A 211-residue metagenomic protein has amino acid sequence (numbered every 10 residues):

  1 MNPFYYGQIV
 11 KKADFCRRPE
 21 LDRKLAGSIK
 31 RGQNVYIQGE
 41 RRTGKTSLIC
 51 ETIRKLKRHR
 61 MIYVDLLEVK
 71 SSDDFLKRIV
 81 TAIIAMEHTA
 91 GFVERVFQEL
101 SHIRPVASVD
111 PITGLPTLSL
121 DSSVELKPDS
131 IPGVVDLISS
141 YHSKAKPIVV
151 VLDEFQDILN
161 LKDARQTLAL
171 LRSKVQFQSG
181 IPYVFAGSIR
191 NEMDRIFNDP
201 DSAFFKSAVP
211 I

Functional and structural regions predicted by a protein language model:
M1-V35, E40: A short, basic N-terminal segment
F15, D74, L161, N191-E192: AAA+ P-loop NTPase catalytic core and its hallmark functional loops
R23, C50, K77, R165-A169: Surface-exposed alpha-helical interface segments used for non-catalytic interactions
G32, E68-S72, D157, S188-E192: Conserved nucleotide-binding/hydrolysis micro-motifs of P-loop NTPases
Q33-N34, G39-T43, L48-I49, I53-V149: P-loop NTPase nucleotide-binding core
K57-M61, S179-I181, F205-V209: Short glycine-/polar-rich loops that comprise or flank the Walker A/P-loop and associated switch/sensor motifs
D121-R190, N198-P200: Conserved Walker B catalytic segment
F197-I211: A short helix-turn-beta junction within AAA+ P-loop NTPase domains corresponding to the substrate/partner-engaging
